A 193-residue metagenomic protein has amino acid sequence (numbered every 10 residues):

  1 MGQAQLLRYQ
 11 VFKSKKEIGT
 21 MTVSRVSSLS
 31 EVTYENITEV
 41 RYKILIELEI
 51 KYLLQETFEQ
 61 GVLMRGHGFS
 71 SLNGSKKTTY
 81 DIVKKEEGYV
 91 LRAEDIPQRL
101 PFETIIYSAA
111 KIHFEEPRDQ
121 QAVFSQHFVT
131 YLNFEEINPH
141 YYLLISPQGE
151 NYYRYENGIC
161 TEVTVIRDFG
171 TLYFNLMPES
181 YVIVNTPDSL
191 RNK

Functional and structural regions predicted by a protein language model:
M1-Q3: Hydrophobic h-region of N-terminal signal peptides that target proteins for export in Gram-negative bacteria
Q5-K84: N-terminal mature ectodomain segment of secretory-pathway/periplasmic proteins
H67-N192: Solvent-exposed helix/loop surface patches that form functional interfaces
